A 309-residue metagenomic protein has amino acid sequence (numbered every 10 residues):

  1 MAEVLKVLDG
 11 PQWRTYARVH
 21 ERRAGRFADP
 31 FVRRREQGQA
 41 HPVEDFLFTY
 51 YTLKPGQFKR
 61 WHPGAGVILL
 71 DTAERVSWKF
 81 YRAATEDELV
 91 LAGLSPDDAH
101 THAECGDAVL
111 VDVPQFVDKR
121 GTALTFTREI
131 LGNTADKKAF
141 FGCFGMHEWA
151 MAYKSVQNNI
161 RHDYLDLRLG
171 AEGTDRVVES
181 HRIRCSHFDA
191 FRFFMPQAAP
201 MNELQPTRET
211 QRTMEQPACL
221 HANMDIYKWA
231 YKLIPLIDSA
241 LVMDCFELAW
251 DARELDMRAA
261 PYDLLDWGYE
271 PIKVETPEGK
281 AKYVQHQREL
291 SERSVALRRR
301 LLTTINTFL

Functional and structural regions predicted by a protein language model:
M1-I130, W267-L309: Active-site acidic/histidine clusters and adjacent loop/turn architecture that either coordinate catalytic ions
K54, I160, D166-G170, D238 (+1 more regions): Alpha-helix initiation/capping motif
P63, A92-G93, M146, Y153-N158 (+4 more regions): Generic alpha-helix signal with a bias toward terminal, lower-confidence helices and secondary-structure junctions
C105-T210: A contiguous catalytic/ligand-binding core that recognizes phosphate-bearing ligands
T134-F141, P200, L233-I237, A252-A259 (+3 more regions): Short secondary-structure junctions and interdomain/linker hinges
I160-A171, A260-E270, A281-L290: Short, Lys/Arg-enriched charge-dense amphipathic segments
D166, D244, D263, I305-F308: Residue-level signal for alpha-helical context at structural boundaries
C185-K282: An amphipathic alpha-helical core segment
